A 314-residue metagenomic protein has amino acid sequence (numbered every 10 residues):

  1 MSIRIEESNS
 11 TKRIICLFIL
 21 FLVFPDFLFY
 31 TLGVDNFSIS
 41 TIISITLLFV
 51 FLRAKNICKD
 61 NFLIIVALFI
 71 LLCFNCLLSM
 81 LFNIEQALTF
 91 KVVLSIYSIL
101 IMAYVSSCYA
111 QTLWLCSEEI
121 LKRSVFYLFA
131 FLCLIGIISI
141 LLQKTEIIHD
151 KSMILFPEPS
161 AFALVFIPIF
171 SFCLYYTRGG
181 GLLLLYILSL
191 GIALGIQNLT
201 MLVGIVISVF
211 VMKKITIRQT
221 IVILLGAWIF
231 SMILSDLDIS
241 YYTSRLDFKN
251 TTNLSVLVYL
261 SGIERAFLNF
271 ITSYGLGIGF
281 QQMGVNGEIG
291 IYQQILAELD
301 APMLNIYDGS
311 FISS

Functional and structural regions predicted by a protein language model:
M1-A54, C73-F82, I135-T145: N-terminal signal-anchor transmembrane segment
E7-L17, N56-I70, S117-Y127, G181-L182: Membrane-interfacial loop-to-transmembrane alpha-helix junctions, especially the N-terminal start
T31-T41, K151-F166, Y307-S310, S314: Membrane-interface micro-motifs in multi-pass membrane enzymes
V34-R53, V93-Y104, S160-F170, L202-V206: Membrane-embedded alpha-helical segments of multi-pass membrane proteins, especially the transmembrane helices
I39-I42, N61-C76, I84-Q111: Aromatic-anchored transmembrane helix interface
E119-E146, P157-K214: Alpha-helical transmembrane segments of multi-pass inner-membrane proteins
A193, M212-N250, L268: A membrane-periplasm/extracellular boundary helix in multi-pass inner-membrane enzymes that assemble envelope glycans
N253-E264, L268-S314: Long extracytoplasmic/lumenal interhelical loops at the membrane interface of multi-pass membrane proteins
